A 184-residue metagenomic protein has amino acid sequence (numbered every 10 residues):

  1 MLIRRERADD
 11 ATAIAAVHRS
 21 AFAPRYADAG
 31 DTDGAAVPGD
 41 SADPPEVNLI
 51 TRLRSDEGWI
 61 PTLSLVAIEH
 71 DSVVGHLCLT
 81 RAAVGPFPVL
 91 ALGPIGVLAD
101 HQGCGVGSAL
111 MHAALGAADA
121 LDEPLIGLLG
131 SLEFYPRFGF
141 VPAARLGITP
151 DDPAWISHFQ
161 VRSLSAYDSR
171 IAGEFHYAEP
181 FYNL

Functional and structural regions predicted by a protein language model:
L2-I14: A short beta-loop-alpha structural element at the N-terminal edge of CoA-dependent acyl/N-acetyltransferase catalytic
A15-C78: Active-site rim helix/loop that mediates acceptor-substrate recognition in acyltransferases
H70-D71, D100, S163-Y167: Short loop segments at secondary-structure junctions
S72, L98-A109, L121, R137-F138: Conserved glycine-rich acetyl-CoA-binding loop
A82-L92, Q102: A conserved beta-turn-beta hairpin within the catalytic core of GNAT-like acetyltransferases that forms part
L92, V97, G103-G116, G127-L128: Conserved acetyl-CoA-binding loop-helix of GNAT-fold acetyltransferases
A120-W155: Conserved active-site alpha-helix within GNAT-family acetyltransferase domains
T149-L184: C-terminal "cap" of GNAT-fold acetyltransferases
